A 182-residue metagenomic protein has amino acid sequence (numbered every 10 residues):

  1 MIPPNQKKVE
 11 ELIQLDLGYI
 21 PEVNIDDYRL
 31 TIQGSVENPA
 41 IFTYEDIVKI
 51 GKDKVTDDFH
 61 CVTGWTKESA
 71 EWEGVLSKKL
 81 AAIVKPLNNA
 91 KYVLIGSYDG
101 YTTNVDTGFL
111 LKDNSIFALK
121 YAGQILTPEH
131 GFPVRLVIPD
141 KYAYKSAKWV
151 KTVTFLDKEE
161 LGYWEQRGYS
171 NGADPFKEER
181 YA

Functional and structural regions predicted by a protein language model:
M1-A182: Structured, non-membrane catalytic/scaffold regions adjacent to prosthetic-group chemistry
